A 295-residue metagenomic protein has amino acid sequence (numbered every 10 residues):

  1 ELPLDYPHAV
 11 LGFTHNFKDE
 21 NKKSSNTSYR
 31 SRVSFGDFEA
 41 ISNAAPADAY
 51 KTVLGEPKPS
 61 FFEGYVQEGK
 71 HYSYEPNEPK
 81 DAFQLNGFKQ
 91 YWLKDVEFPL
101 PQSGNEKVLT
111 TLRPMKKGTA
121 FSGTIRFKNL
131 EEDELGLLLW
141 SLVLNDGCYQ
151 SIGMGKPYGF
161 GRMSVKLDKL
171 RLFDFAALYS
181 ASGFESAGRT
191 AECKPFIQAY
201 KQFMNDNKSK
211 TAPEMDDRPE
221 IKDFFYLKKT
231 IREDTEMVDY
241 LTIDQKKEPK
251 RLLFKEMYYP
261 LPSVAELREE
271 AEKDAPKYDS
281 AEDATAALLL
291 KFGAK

Functional and structural regions predicted by a protein language model:
E1-K295: RNA-binding basic/glycine-rich loop and surface signature characteristic of RAMP-family CRISPR effectors
